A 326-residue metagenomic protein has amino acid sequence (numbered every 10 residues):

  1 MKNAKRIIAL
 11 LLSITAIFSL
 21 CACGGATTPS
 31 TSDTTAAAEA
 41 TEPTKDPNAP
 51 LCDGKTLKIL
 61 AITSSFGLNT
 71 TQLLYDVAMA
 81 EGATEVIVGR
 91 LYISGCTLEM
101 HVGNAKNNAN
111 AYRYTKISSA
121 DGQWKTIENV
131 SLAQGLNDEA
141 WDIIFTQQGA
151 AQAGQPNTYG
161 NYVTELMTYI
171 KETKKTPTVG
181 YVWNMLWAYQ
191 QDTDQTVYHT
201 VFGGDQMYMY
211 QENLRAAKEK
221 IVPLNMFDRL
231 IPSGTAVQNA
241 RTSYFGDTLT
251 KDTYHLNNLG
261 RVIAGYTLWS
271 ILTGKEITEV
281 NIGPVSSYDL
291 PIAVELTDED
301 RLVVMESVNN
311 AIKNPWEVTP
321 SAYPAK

Functional and structural regions predicted by a protein language model:
M1-L11: Bacterial N-terminal signal peptides that target proteins for export
L11-S19: Bacterial N-terminal signal peptides
F18-E39: Sec-dependent signal peptide cleavage junction
E42-G82, V304, N314-W316, P320-A325: N-terminal module-boundary/linker segments of secreted carbohydrate-active enzymes
N69-Y159: Conserved SGNH/GDSL esterase-like catalytic core that processes O-acyl groups on lipids and polysaccharides
N129-Y254, N258: Alpha-helical cap/lid subdomain in secreted, periplasmic, or secretory-pathway luminal O-acyl-processing enzymes
H255, L259, G265-K326: Conserved catalytic region of serine esterases and O-acyltransferases that act on ester linkages in lipids
